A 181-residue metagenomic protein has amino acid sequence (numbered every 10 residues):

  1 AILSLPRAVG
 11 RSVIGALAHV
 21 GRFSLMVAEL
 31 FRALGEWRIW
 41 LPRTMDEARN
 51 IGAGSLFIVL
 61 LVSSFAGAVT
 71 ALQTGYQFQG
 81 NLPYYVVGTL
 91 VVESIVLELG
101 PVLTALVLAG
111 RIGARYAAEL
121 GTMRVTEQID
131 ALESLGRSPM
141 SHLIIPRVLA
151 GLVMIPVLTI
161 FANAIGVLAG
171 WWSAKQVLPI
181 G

Functional and structural regions predicted by a protein language model:
I2-P42: Short, membrane-interfacial amphipathic segments enriched in basic
E36-L61: Membrane-interface helix starts
L41-M45, Y84, G88, A105 (+2 more regions): Alpha-helical membrane-protein architecture signal
G52, L56, L60, L99 (+2 more regions): Selective transmembrane-helix segments that form parts of the transport pathway or gating/packing helices in multipass
I58-T74: Hydrophobic alpha-helical transmembrane segments of multi-pass membrane transport/permease proteins
Q73-L97, F161-G181: Membrane-interfacial helix-loop-helix connectors in multipass membrane proteins
V96-G113: Long, hydrophobic alpha-helical segments
L120-I145: Short cytoplasmic-facing helical segments at TM-TM junctions of multi-pass membrane proteins
